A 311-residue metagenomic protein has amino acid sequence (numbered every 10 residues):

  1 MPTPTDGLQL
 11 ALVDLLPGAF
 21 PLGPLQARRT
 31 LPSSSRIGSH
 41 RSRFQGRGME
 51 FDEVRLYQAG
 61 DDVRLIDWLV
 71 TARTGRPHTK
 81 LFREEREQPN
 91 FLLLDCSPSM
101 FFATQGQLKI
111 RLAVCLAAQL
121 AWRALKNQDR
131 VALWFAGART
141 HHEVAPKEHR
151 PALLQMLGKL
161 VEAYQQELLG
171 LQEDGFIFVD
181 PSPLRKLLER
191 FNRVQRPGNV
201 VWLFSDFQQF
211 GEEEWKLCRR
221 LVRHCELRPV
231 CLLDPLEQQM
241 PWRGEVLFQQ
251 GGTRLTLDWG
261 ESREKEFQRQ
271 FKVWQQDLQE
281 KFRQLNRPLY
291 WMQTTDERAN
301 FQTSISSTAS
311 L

Functional and structural regions predicted by a protein language model:
M1-R43, F51, L56-D61, V70 (+3 more regions): Exposed, interaction-prone extracellular/peripheral surfaces
G46: Glycine/proline-rich, flexible active-site/cofactor-binding loop segments that harbor closely spaced acidic
V63-L65: N-terminal juxtadomain amphipathic helix that follows a signal peptide/anchor or precedes a small N-terminal auxiliary
